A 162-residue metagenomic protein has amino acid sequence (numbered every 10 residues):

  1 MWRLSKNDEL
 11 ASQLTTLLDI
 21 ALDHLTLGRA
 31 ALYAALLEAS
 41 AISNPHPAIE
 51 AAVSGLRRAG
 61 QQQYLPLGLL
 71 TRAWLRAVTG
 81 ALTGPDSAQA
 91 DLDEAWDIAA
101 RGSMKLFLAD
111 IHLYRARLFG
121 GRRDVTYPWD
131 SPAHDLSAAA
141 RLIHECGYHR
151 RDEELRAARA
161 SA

Functional and structural regions predicted by a protein language model:
M1-A162: Helix-coil-helix junctions within alpha-helical repeat/solenoid scaffolds
